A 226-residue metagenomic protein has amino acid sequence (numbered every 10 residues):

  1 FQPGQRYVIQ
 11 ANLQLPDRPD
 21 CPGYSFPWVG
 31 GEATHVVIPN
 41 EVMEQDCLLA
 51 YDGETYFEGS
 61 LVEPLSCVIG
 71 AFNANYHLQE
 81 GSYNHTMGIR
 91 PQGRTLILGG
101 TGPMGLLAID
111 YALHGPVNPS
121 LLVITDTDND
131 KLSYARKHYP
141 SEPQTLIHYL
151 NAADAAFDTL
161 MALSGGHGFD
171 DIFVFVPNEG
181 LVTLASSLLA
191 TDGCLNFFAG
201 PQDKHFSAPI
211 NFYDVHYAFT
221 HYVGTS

Functional and structural regions predicted by a protein language model:
G4-Y7: Structural motif
Q10, D171-V176: Short, well-ordered coil/turn residues at beta-beta hairpins and beta-strand->alpha-helix junctions within
Q10-G93: NAD(P)H dinucleotide-binding glycine-rich loop of Rossmann-like/cofactor-binding domains, especially the beta1-alpha1
T55-A152: Mid-domain Rossmann-like dinucleotide-binding core that forms the NAD(H)/NADP(H) cofactor-binding site
Q92, G165-D170: Local beta-strand N-terminus motif with an aromatic residue
R136-K137, V176-S226: Glycine-rich phosphate-binding loop and adjacent beta-alpha segment of Rossmann(oid) nucleotide-cofactor-binding
A153-H167: Short amphipathic alpha-helix with an adjacent loop that forms part of the alpha/beta core around
